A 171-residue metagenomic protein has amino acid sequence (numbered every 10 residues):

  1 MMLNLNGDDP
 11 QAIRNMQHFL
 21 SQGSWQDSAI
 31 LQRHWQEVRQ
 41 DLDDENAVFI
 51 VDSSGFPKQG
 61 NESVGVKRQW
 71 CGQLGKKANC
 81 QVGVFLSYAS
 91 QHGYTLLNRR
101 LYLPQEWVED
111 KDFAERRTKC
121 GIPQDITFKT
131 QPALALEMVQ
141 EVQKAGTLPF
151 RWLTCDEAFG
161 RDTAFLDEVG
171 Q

Functional and structural regions predicted by a protein language model:
M1-Q171: Conserved, well-structured functional cores that handle cations and Mg-NTP chemistry
